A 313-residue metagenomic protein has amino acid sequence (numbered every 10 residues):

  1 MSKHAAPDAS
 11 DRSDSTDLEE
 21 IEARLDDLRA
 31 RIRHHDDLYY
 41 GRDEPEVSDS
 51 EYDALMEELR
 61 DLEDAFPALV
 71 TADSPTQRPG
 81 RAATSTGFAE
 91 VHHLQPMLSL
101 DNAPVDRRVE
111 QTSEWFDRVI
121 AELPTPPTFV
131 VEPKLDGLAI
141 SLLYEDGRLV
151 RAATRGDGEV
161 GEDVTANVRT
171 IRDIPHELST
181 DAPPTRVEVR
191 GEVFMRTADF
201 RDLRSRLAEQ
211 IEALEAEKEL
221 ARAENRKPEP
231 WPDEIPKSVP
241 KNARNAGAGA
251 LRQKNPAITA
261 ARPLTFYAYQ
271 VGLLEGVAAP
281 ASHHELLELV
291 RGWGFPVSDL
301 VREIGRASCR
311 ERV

Functional and structural regions predicted by a protein language model:
S2-R312: RNA/tRNA-interacting regions in translation and RNA-turnover enzymes
